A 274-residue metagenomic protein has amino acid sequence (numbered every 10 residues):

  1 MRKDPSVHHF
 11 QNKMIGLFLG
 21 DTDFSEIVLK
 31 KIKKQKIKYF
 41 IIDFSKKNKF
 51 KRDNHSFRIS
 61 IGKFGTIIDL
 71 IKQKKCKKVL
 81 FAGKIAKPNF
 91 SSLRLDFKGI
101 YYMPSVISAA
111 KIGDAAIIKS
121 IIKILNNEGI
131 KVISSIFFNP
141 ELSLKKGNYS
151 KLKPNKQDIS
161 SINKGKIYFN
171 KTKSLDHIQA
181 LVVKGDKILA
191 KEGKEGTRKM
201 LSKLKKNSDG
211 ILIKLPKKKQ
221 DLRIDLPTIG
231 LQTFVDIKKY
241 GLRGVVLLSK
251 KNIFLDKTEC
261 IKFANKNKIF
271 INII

Functional and structural regions predicted by a protein language model:
D4, H8-H9: Intrinsic-disorder-associated, low-complexity terminal segments enriched in Asp/Asn/His/Tyr and depleted of Lys/Arg
I15-F44: N-terminal basic/disordered segments at the start of proteins
L17-L19, F40-I42, V79-A82, V132-F137 (+5 more regions): General beta-strand structural signal in soluble alpha/beta enzymes
F18, K47, I121-I124, E128-I130 (+2 more regions): Catalytic domains of riboflavin
T22-F24, I32, K111-A115, N127-K238 (+1 more regions): Conserved mixed alpha/beta catalytic, RNA-binding, or beta-rich assembly cores of soluble enzyme, regulatory
I27, F44-D69, Q73-C76, D96-Y102 (+2 more regions): Feature captures the catalytic cores and cofactor-binding loops of soluble hydro-lyases/lyases that act on carboxylate
I67-F137: N-terminal glycine-rich phosphate/adenylate-binding segment common to multiple enzyme folds
